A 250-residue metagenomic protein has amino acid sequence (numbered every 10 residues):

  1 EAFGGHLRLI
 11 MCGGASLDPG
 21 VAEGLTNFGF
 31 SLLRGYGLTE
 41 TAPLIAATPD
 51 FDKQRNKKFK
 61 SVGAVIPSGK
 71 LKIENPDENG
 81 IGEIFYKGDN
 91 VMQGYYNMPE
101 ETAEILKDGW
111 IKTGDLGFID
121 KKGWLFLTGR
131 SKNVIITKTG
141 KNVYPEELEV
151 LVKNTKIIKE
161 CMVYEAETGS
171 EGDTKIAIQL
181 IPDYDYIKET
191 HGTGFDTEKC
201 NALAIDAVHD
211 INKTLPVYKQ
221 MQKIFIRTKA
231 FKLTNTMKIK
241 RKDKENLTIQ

Functional and structural regions predicted by a protein language model:
E1-L125, S131-V134, K159: Conserved AMP-binding/adenylate-forming
L9-C12, Q179-L180, K223-R227: Extended hydrophobic secondary-structure segments that form protein cores and membrane-embedded regions
K53-Q54, Y184-E189, L233-T234: Short, charged/polar, Gly/Pro-enriched secondary-structure boundary elements
G69, G82, T174-I176, Q222 (+1 more regions): Change "...and in nucleic-acid phosphodiester-cleaving endonucleases..." to "...and in nucleic-acid processing enzymes
G88, Q93-G94, L116-V217: AMP-binding/adenylate-forming catalytic core of the ANL superfamily
M162-E167, I205-Q250: Conserved C-terminal "lid"/linker of ANL adenylate-forming enzymes
